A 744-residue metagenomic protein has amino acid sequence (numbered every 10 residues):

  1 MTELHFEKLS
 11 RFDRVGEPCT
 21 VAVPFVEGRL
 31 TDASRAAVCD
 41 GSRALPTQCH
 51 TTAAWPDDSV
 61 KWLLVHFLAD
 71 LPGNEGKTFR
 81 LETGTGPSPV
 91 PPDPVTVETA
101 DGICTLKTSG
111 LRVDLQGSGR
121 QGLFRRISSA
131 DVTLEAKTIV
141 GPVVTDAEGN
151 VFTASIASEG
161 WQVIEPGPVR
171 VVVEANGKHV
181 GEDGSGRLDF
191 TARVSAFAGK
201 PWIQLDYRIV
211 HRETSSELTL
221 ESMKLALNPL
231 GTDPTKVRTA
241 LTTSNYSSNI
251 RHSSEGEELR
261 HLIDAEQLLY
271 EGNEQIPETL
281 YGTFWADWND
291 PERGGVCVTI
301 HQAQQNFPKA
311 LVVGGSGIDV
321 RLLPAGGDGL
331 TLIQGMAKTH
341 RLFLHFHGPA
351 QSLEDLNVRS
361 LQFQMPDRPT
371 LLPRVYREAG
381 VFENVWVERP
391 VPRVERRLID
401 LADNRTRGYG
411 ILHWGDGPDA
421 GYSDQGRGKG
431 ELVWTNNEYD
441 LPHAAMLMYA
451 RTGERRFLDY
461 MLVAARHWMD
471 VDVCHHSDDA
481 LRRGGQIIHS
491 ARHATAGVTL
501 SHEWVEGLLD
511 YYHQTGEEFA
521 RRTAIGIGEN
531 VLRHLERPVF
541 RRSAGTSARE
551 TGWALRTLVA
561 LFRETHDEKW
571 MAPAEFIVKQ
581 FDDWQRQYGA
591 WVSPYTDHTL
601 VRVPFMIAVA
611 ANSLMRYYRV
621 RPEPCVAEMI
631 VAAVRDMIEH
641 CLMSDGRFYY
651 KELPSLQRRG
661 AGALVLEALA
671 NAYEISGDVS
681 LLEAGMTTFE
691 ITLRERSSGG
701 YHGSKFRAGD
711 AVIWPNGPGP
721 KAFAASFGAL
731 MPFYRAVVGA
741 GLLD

Functional and structural regions predicted by a protein language model:
E7-D32, S216-P229: Surface-exposed beta-strand/loop patches in extracellular or lumenal glycoproteins
V23-A44, L225-T242: Solvent-exposed beta-hairpin/edge-strand motifs
A33, V38-L63, V313-D319: Solvent-exposed beta-strand/loop surfaces of large extracellular or lumenal domains
G102-E378, H413-P418, V433-N436, H467-C474 (+1 more regions): Beta-strand/loop-rich accessory regions of lumenal/periplasmic or secreted enzymes, predominantly carbohydrate-active
P166-P168, I203-L205, G485-Q486, A494-D510 (+4 more regions): Aromatic-lined, polymer-binding surfaces characteristic of secreted/periplasmic polysaccharide-degrading enzymes
H179, R208-R212, F343-F346, D440-R456 (+5 more regions): Well-ordered alpha-helical scaffold segments within catalytic/enzyme domains
Q351-R374, V385, P390-R393, R397 (+5 more regions): Terminal, non-catalytic domain-edge segments
P366, R397-G415, Y460-H476, E518-V539 (+3 more regions): Long, well-ordered core segments of solenoidal/helical folds
